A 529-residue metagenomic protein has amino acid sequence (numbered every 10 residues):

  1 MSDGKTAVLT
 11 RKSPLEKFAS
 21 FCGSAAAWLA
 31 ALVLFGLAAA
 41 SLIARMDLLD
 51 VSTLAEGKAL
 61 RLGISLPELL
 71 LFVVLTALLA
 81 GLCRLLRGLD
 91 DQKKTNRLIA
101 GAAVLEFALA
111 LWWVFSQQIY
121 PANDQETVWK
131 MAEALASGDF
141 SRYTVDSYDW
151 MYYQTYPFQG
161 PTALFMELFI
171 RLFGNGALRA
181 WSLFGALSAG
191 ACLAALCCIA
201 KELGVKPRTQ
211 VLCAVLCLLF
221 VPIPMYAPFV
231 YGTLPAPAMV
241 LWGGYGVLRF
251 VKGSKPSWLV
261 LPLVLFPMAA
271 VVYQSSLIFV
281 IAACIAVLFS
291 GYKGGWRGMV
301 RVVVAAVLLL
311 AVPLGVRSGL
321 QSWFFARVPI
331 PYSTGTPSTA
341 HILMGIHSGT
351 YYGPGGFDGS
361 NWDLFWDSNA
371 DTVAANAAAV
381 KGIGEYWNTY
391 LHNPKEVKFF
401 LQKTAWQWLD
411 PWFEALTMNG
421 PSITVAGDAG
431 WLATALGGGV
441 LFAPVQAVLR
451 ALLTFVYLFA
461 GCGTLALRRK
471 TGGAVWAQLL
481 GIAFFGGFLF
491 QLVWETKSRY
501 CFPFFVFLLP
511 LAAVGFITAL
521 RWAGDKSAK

Functional and structural regions predicted by a protein language model:
M1-L111, R301-V307: Start-transfer (signal-anchor) and selected internal transmembrane alpha helices of multi-pass inner/ER membrane
E56-V73, G176-A180, F184, F399-F484: Membrane-interface anchor segments at the N-terminal boundary of transmembrane helices in multi-pass membrane enzymes
Q117-M131, S137-F165, F169, N175-G176 (+1 more regions): Extracytoplasmic catalytic/substrate-binding loops of multi-pass membrane glycan-assembly enzymes
L183-G204, W242, F459-G463: Transmembrane-helix motifs of polytopic, lipid-linked glycan transferases
L196-L219, A238, A474-Q478: Transmembrane-helix signature of polytopic, membrane-embedded enzymes that assemble or transfer cell-envelope glycans
A214, W258-Y273, A305-P313: Membrane-interface alpha helices of multi-pass inner-membrane proteins
P222-P235: Short acidic/glycine- and proline-prone juxtamembrane loop motifs at membrane-interface regions of multi-pass membrane
S322-T424: Membrane-proximal stem/loop segments at transmembrane-domain junctions that anchor or position
